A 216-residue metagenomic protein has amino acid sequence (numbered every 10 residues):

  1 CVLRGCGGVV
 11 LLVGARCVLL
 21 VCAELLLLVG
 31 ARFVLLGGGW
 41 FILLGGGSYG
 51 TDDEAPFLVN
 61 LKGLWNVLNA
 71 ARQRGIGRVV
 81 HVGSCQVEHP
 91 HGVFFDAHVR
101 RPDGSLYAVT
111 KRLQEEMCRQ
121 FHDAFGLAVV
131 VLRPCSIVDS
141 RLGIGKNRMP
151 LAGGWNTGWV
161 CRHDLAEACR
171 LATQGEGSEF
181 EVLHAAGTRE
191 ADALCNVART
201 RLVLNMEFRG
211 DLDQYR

Functional and structural regions predicted by a protein language model:
C1, G8, R32, G37-V59: NAD(P)H-binding glycine-rich loop region in Rossmannoid oxidoreductase-like domains and their noncatalytic homologs
L44, V79-C85, L132-P134: SDR active-site strand-loop-helix element
A55-N66, S105, V109-R112, V160: Glycine-rich NAD(P)-binding loop of the Rossmann-fold in SDR/ketoreductase-type enzymes
L64-W65, R112-R119, D123, A166-E167: Conserved active-site helix of classical SDR/Rossmann-fold NAD(P)-dependent CH-OH oxidoreductases
N66-L106: Conserved Rossmann-fold NAD(P)-dependent oxidoreductase catalytic core, especially the SDR/UDP-sugar
M117-S140: Conserved beta-loop-beta element that borders a ligand/cofactor-binding pocket
P134-K146, W159-E181: Alpha-helical substrate-binding/gating segment
K146-N147, E181-E207: Conserved C-terminal active-site "lid" loop/helix of NAD(P)H-dependent oxidoreductases that clamps the redox cofactor
